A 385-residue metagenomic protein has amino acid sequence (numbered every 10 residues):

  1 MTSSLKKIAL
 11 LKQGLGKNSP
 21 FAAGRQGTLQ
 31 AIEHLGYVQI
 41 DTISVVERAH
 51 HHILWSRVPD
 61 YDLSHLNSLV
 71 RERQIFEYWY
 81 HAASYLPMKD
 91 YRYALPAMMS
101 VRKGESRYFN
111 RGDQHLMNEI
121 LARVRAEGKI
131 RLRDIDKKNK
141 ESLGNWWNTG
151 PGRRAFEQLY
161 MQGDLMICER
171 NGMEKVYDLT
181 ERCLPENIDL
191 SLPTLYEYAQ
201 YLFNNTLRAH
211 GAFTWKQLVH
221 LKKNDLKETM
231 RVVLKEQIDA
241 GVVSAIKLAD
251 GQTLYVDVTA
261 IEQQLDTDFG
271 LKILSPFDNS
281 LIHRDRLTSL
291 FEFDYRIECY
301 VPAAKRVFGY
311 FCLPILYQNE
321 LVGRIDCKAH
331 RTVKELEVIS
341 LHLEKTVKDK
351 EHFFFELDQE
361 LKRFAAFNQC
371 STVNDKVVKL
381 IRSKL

Functional and structural regions predicted by a protein language model:
M1-L385: Long, charged, low-complexity, helical-prone intrinsically disordered regions
